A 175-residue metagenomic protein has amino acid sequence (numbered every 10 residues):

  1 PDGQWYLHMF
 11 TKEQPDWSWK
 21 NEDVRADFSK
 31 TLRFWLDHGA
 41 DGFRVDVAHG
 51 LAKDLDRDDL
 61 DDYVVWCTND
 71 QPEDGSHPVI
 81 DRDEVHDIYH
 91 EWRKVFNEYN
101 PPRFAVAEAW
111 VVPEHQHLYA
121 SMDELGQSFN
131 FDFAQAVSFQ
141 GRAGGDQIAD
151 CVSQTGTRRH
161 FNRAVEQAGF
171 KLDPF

Functional and structural regions predicted by a protein language model:
P1-H38, G42, A48-H77, N130 (+1 more regions): Substrate-binding/active-site clefts of carbohydrate-active enzymes
P1-W5, R33, F43, H77 (+3 more regions): Short intrinsically disordered, low-complexity coil segments enriched in acidic
G3, V47-H49, C151-T157: Short, mixed-charge, low-aromatic patches
K20-D27, I80-I88, S153-G156, H160: Soluble or luminal CAZymes and related metallo-dependent hydrolases
A26-D41, V45, D83-E98, D150: A broad, structural surface signal
V45-A48, V106-E108: Generic beta-strand/beta-sheet core signal
A52-L55, V64, P72, R82 (+3 more regions): Long, hydrophilic "mature protein body" segments
Y89, R93-F175: Conserved alpha/beta catalytic core and glycan-binding cleft of carbohydrate-active enzymes
